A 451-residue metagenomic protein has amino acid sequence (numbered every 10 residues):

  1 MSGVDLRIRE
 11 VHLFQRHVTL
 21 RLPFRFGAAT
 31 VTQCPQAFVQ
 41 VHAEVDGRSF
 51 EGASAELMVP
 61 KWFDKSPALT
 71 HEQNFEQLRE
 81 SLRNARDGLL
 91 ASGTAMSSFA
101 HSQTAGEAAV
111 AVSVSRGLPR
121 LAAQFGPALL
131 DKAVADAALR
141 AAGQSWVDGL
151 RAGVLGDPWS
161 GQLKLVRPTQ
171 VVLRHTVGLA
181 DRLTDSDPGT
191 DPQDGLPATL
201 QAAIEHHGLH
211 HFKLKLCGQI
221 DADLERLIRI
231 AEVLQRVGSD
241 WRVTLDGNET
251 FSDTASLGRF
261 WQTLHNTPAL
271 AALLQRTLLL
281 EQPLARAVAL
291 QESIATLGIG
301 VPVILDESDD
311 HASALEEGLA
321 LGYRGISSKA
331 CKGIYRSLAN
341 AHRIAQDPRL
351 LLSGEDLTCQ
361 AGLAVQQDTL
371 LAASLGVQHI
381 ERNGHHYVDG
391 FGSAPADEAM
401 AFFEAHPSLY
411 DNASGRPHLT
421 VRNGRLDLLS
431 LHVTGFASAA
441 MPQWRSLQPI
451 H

Functional and structural regions predicted by a protein language model:
M1-Q40, E44: Short, Gly/Pro- and small/polar-rich lid/capping loops
V18, E44-D46, L57-V59, G178-A180 (+5 more regions): Short, glycine-/Ser/Thr-/acidic-enriched flexible segments
F24-F26, A55-F63, H175-A180: Glycine-rich phosphate/pyrophosphate-binding beta-alpha loops
T30-Q33, K164-R167, A295-L297, A320: Solvent-exposed alpha-helices and their adjacent loops that cap or buttress functional pockets in soluble metabolic
E44, S49-S145, A152: Metal- or metallocofactor-binding catalytic centers and their adjacent structured scaffolds across diverse enzyme
A111-F260, Q275-A285: Active-site-facing alpha/beta catalytic cores
L214-V365: Catalytic core of soluble alpha/beta enzymes
L357-H451: Flexible C-terminal active-site loop/helix
